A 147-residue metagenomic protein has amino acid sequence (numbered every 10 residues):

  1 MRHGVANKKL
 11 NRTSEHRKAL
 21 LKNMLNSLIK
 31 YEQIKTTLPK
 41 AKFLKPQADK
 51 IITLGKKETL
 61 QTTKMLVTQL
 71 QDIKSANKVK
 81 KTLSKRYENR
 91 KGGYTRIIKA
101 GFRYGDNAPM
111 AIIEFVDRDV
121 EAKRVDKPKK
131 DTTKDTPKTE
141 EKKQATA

Functional and structural regions predicted by a protein language model:
M1-K138, K142-T146: Structured, basic alpha/beta domains of bacterial-type, RNA-associated proteins
